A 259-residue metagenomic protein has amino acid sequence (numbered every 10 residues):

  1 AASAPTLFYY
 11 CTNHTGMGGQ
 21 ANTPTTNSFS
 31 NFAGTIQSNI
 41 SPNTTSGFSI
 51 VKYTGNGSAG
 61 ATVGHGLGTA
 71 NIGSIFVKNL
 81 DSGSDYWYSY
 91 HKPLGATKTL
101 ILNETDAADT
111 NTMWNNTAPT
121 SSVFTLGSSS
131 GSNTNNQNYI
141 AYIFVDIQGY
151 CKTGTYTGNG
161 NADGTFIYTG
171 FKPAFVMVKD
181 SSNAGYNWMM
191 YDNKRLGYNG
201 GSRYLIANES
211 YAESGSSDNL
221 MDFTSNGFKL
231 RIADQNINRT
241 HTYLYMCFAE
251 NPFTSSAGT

Functional and structural regions predicted by a protein language model:
A1-N27: Extracellular/periplasmic metallocenter environments
T26-T259: Surface-exposed molecular-recognition determinants
